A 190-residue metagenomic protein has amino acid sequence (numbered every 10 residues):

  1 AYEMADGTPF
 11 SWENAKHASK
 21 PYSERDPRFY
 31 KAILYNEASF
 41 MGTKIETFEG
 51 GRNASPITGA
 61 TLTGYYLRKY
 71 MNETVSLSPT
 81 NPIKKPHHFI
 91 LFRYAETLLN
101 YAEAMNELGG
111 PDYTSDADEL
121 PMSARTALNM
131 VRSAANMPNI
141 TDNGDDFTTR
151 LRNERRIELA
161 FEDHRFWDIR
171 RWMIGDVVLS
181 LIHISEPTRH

Functional and structural regions predicted by a protein language model:
Y2-S185, R189: Acidic/polar-rich alpha-helix caps and helix-coil junctions
